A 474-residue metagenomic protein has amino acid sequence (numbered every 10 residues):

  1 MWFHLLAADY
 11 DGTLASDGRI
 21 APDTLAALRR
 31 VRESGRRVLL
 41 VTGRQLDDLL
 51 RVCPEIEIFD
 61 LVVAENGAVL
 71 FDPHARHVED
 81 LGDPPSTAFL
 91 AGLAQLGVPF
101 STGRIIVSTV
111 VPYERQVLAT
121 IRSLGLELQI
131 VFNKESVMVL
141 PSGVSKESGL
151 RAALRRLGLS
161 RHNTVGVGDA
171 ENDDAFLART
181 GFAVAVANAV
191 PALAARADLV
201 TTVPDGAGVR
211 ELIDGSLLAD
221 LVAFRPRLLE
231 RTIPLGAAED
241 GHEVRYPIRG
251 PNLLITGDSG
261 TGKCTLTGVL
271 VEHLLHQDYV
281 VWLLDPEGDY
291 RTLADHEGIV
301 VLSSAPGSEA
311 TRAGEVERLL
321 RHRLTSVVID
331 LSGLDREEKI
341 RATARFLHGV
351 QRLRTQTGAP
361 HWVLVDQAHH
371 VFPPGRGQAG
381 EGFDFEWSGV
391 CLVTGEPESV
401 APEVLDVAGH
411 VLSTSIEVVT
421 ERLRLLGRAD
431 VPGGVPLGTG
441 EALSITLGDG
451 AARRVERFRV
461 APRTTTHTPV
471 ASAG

Functional and structural regions predicted by a protein language model:
M1-W2, A21, L140, E147-L229: Mg2+-dependent phosphoryl-transfer enzymes with acidic/Ser/Thr/Gly-rich catalytic loops
W2-G18, L177: Asp-based phosphoryl-transfer active-site loop
D17-I105: Active-site phosphate-binding/coordination module
S86-R179, N188: Conserved acidic, metal-coordinating active-site core of Asp-based, Mg2+-dependent phosphoryl-transfer enzymes
L229-W362, F372-S399, E403-L412, G474: P-loop NTPase catalytic phosphate-binding loop
I233-P234, D240, T256, L437-G474: Conserved P-loop NTPase motor module
G389, T394-G450: Conserved ATP-driven motor cores of ASCE-family P-loop NTPases powering translocation/secretion/packaging/pilus
